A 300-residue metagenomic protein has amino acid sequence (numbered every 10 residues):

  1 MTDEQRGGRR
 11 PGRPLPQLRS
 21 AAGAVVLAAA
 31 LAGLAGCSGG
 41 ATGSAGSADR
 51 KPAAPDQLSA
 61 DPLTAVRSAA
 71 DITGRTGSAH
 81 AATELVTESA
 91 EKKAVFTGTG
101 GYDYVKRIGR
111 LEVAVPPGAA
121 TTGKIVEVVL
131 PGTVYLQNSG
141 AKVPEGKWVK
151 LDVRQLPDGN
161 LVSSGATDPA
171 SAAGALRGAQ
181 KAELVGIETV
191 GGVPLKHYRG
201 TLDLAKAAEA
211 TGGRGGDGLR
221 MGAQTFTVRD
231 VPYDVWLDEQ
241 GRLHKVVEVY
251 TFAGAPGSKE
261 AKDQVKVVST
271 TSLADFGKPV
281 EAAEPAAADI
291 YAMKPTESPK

Functional and structural regions predicted by a protein language model:
D3, G8, G12, P16 (+2 more regions): Subset-of-secretome marker
Q17-G23: Short, hydrophobic alpha-helical membrane anchors of single-pass surface/secreted proteins
A24-A35: Bacterial N-terminal signal peptides
